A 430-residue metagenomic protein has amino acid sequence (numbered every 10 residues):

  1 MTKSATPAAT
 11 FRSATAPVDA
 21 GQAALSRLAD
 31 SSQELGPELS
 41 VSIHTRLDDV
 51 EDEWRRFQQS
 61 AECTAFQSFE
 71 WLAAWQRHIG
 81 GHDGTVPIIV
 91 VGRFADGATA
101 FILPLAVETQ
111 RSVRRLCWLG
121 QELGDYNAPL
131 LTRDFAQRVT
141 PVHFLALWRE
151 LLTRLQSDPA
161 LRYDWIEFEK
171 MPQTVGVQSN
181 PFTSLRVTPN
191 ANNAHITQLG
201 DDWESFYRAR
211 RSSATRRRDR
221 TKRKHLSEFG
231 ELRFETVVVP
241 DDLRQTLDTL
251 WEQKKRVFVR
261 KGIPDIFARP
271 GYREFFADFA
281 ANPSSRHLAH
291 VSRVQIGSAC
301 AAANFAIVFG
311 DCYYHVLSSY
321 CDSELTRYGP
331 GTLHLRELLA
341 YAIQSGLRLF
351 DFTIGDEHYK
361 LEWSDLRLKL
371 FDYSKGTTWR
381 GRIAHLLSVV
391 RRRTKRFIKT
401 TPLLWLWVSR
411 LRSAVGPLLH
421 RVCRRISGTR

Functional and structural regions predicted by a protein language model:
T2-S40, L47, K170-R210, I296 (+3 more regions): Active-site/acyl-donor-binding loops of N-acyltransferases
T2-T10, L130-S179, T183, E235-V238 (+3 more regions): Intrinsically disordered, low-complexity, positively biased terminal segments
Q33-E34, G120-L123, L226-F229: Short, flexible turn/loop "capping" segments at secondary-structure junctions
E38-L116, E169-A194, D202, R208-R327 (+1 more regions): A conserved beta-strand-loop-helix scaffold within acyl/acetyltransferase catalytic domains
R77-H78, D125-P129, Q137-V142, D201-Y207 (+8 more regions): Low-complexity, flexible helical/coil segments
V86-P87, V91, E108-A191, F309-L368 (+1 more regions): Acyl-donor binding region in acyl/amide transferases
G120, F144-W148, A209-R216, L387-R393: Short intrinsically disordered coil segments
L161, T215-E228, R392-P402: Short, cationic low-complexity segments
